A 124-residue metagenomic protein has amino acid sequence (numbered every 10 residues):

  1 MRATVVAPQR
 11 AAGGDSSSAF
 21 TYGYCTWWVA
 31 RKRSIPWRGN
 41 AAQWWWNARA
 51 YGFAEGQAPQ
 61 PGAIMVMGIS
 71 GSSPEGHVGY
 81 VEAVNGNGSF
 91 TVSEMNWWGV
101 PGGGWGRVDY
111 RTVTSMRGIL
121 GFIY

Functional and structural regions predicted by a protein language model:
M1-V6, Y124: N-terminal secretion targeting segments of exported proteins
T4-G99: Secreted/periplasmic proteins that engage bacterial cell-wall peptidoglycan
N85-Y124: Aromatic- and glycine-rich peptidoglycan recognition patches
